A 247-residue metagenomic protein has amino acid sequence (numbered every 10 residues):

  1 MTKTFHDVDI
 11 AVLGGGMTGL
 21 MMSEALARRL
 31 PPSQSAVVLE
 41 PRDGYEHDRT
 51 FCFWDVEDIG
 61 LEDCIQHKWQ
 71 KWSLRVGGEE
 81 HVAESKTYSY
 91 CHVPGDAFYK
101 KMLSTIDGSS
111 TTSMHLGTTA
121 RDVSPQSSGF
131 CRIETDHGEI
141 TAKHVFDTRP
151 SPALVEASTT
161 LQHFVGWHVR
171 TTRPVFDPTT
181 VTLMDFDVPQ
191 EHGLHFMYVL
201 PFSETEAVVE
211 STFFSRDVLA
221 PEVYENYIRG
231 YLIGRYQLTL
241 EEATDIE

Functional and structural regions predicted by a protein language model:
T2-T18, V37: Beta1/beta-strand and adjacent pyrophosphate-binding region of the FAD-binding site in flavoprotein oxidoreductases
V8, S33-Q34, K143: Nucleotide donor/acceptor-binding cores
G15, A25, R29, T105-T239: Predominantly flavin-linked oxidoreductase catalytic cores and closely associated redox partners
T18, P94, F98, A220-Y224: Short amphipathic alpha-helical segments
M21, A25-E79, A97: N-terminal FAD cofactor-binding segment of flavoenzymes
E57-S89, D96-A97, S104-G108, D122-S127 (+1 more regions): Flavin (FAD/FMN) cofactor-binding and adjacent substrate-gating region of FAD-dependent oxidoreductase domains
L238-E247: Flavin (FAD/FMN) cofactor-binding core of flavoprotein oxidoreductases
